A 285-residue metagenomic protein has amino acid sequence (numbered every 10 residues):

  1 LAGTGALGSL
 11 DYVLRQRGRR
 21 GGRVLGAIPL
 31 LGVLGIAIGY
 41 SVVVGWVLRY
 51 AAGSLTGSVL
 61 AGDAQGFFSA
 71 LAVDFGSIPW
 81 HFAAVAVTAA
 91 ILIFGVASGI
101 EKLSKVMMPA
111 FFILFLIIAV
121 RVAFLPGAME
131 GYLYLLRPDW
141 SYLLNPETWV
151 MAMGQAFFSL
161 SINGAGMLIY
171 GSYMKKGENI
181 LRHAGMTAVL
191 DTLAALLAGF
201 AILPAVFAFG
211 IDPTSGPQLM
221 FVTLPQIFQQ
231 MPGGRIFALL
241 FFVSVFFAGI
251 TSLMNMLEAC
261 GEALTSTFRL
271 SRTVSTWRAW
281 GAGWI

Functional and structural regions predicted by a protein language model:
A2-A6, R19-G21, S54-S58, Y173-R182 (+1 more regions): Juxtamembrane helix-boundary/capping and inter-helix hinge elements in multi-pass membrane proteins
G5-L31, S41-A97, G127-V150, P217-F221: Inter-helical loop and helix-membrane interface segments of multi-pass membrane transporters/permeases
A6-R15, M256-L270: Alpha-helical transmembrane segments
R20-V33, A84-M107, I169-G177, E262-R269: Membrane-water interface regions at transmembrane-helix termini and the short interhelical loops of multi-pass membrane
P29-L55, W80-F94, P109-V122, A201-L203 (+2 more regions): Hydrophobic core segments of alpha-helical transmembrane domains in multi-pass membrane transport and ion-translocation
V44, V96, A165-G166, M256: Hydrophobic/aromatic residues in alpha-helical transmembrane segments
E101, K105-I250, M254, F268-L270 (+1 more regions): Membrane-embedded translocation segments of transport machinery
